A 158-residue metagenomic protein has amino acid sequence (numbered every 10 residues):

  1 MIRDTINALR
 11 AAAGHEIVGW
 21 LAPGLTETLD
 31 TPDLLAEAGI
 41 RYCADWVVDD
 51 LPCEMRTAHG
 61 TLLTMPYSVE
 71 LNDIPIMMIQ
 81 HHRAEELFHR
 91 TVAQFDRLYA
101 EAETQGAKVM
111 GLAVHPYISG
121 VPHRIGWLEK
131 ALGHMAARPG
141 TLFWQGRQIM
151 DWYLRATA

Functional and structural regions predicted by a protein language model:
M1, H82-E86, H123, W127: Alpha-helix N-cap and loop-to-helix initiation/capping positions
M1, M55, M65, M77-M78 (+3 more regions): Detector for methionine-enriched segments
M1-I2, F95: Short, acidic/polar
I2-D4, A8, A12, V109-L112 (+1 more regions): A structural signal for the main folded, soluble domain(s) of proteins
N7-A11, H15-G106: Active-site-adjacent pocket scaffolds in enzyme catalytic domains
Y42, V92-A158: C-terminal domain-boundary segment and adjacent tail
